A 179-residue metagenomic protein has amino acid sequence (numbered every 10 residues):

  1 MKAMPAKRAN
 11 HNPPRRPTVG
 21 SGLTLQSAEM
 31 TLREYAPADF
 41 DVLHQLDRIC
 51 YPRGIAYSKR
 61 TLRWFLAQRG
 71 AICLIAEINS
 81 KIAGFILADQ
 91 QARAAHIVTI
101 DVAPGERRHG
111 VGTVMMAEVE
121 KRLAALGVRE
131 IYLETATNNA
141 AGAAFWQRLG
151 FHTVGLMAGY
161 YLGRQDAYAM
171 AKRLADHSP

Functional and structural regions predicted by a protein language model:
A6-N10, R15, A28, E34-G105 (+6 more regions): Acetyl-CoA-dependent GNAT
A9, S21-L23: Short, low-complexity intrinsically disordered segments enriched in A/P/G/S/L with frequent Arg, especially at protein
A56, Y132-E134, Q147, H152-Y168: Conserved catalytic-core motifs of GNAT/GCN5-like acyltransferases
R63-W64, N139-A140, L162-G163: Short secondary-structure capping/turn micro-motifs that flank functional sites
Q90, T135-T137: A cross-domain feature marking catalytic cores of carbohydrate-active enzymes and several ubiquitous metabolic/repair
A103-A117, A124-L126, E130, T137-A144 (+1 more regions): Conserved glycine-rich acetyl-CoA-binding loop
T113, Q165-L174: Accessory recognition modules or surfaces
